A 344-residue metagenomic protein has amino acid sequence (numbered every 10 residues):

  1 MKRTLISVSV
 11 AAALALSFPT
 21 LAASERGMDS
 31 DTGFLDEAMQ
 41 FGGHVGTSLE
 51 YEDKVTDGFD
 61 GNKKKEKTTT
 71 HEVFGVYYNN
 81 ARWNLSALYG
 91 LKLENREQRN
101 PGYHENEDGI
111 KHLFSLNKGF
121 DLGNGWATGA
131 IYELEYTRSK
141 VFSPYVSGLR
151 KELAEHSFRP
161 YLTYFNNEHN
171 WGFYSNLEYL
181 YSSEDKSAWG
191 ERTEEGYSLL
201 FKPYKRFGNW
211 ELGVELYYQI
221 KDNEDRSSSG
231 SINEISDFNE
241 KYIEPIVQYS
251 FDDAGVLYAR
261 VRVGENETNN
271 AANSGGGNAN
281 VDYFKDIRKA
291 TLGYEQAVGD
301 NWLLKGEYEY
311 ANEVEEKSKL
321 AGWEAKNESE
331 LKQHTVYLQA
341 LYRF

Functional and structural regions predicted by a protein language model:
L21-N100, T335, L341-R343: Short glycine/proline- and aromatic-enriched beta-strand/turn motifs that initiate or cap beta-hairpins
G43-D53, A87-L93, A130-Y136, S175-Y181 (+3 more regions): Transmembrane beta-barrel strands of outer-membrane/channel proteins
E52-G58, E94-N100, T137-S143, S182-R192 (+3 more regions): Outer-membrane beta-barrel proteins
G61-T68, G102-K111, S147-H156, A188-Y197 (+4 more regions): Replace "Gram-negative outer membrane beta-barrel proteins" with "bacterial and organellar outer membrane beta-barrel
V73-N79, F114-F120, P160-Y164, L199-K205 (+3 more regions): Residues on the lipid-exposed face of transmembrane beta-strands in outer-membrane beta-barrel proteins
A81-A87, D121-A130, E168-S175, F207-V214 (+2 more regions): Repeated loop/turn-to-beta-strand initiation elements of outer-membrane beta-barrel proteins
T163-G277: Detector for outer-membrane/organellar transmembrane beta-barrel domains, recognizing the amphipathic beta-strand
Y217, Q296-V298, Y308-Y310, E328-F344: Outer-membrane beta-barrel "beta-signal"
